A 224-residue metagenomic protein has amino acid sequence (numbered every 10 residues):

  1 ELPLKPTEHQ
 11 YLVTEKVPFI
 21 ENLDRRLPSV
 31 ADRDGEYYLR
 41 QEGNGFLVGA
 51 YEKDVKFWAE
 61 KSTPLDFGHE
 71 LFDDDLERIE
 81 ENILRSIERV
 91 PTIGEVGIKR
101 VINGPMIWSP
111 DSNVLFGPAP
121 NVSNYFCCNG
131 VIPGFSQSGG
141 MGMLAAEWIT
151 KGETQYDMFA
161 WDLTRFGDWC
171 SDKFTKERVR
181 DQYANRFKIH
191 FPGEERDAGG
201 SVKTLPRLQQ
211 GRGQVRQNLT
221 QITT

Functional and structural regions predicted by a protein language model:
E1-R25: Central helical "cap/lid" subdomain
L2-L4, S29, Y37-R40, G211-G213 (+1 more regions): A general structural signal for short secondary-structure junctions and capping/turn motifs
P3, D34-G35, G43, F57 (+1 more regions): C-terminal catalytic lobe of FAD-dependent flavoproteins
Y11-V13, S29, Y38, L115 (+1 more regions): Conserved hydrophobic/aromatic beta-strand scaffold that supports enzyme active sites
E15-K16, Q41, G49-E52, R100 (+3 more regions): Pocket-edge structural micro-motifs
F19-G49: Conserved FAD-binding catalytic core of PHBH/FMO-like flavoproteins
N22, V48-G49, K56-W58, S136-Q137: Short helix/loop capping segments that flank catalytic or ligand/cofactor-binding pockets
D197-T223: N- or domain-start disorder-to-order transition segments that initiate the globular core
